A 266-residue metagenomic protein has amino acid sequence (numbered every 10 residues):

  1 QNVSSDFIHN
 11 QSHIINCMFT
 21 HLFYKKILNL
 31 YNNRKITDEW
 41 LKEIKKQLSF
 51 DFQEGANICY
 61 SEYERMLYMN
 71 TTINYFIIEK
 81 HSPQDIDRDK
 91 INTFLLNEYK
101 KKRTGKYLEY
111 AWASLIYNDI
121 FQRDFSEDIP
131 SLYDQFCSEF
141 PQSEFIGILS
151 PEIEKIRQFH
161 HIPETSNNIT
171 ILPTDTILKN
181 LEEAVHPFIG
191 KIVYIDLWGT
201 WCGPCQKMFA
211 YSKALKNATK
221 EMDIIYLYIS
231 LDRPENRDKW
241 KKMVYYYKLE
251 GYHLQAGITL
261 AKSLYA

Functional and structural regions predicted by a protein language model:
Q1-H186, G190: Oxidative protein folding and maturation machinery
P173, M243-A266: Short, internal strand/loop/helix patches that form the active-site neighborhood or redox-interaction surface
I189, L197-A214, L231: Conserved redox-active cysteine motifs that mediate thiol-disulfide chemistry, especially di-cysteine Cys-X(1-2)-Cys
I189-K191, E221, L249: Active-site acidic short loop of glycosyltransferases
W201-P204, R233-D238, A261-S263: Flexible loop/turn segments at secondary-structure boundaries
A214, D238-M243: Short alpha-helix adjacent to the SAM-binding motif of class I
